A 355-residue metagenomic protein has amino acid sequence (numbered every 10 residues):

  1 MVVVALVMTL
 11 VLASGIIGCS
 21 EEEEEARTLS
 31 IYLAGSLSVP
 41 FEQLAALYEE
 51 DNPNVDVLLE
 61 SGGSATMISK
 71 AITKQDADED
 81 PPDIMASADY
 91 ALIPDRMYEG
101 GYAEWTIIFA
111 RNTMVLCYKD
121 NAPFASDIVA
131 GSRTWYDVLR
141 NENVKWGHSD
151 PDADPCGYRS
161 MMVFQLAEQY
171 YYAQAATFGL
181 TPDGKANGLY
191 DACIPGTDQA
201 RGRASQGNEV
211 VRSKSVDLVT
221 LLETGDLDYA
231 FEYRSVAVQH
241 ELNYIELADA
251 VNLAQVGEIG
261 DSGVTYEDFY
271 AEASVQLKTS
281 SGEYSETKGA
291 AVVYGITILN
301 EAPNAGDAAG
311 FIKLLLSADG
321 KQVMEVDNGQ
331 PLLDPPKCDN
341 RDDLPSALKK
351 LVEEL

Functional and structural regions predicted by a protein language model:
M1-E22: Secretory targeting signatures
E23-D51, E60, A65-T66, I72 (+3 more regions): Exported/periplasmic ABC-transporter solute-binding proteins
L29, V55-V57, M114: Conserved beta-strand core positions
K70-E79: Short, well-structured alpha-helical segments in soluble
P82-I108: Short beta-strand-centered segments that line the small-molecule binding cleft or hinge of alpha/beta clamshell
W105, M114, V144-W146: Generic beta-strand structural signal
A110-N112, A291-V292: Short, solvent-exposed loop/turn segments at the edges of secondary structure
